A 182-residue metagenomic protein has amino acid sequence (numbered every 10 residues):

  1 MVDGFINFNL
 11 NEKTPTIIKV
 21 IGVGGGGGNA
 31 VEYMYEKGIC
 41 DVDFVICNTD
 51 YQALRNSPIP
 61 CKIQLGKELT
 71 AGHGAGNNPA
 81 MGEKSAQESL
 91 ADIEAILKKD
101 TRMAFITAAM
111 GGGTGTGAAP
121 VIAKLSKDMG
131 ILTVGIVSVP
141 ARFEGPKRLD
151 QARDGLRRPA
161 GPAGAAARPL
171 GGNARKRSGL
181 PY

Functional and structural regions predicted by a protein language model:
M1-Y182: Tubulin/FtsZ superfamily GTPase core signature
